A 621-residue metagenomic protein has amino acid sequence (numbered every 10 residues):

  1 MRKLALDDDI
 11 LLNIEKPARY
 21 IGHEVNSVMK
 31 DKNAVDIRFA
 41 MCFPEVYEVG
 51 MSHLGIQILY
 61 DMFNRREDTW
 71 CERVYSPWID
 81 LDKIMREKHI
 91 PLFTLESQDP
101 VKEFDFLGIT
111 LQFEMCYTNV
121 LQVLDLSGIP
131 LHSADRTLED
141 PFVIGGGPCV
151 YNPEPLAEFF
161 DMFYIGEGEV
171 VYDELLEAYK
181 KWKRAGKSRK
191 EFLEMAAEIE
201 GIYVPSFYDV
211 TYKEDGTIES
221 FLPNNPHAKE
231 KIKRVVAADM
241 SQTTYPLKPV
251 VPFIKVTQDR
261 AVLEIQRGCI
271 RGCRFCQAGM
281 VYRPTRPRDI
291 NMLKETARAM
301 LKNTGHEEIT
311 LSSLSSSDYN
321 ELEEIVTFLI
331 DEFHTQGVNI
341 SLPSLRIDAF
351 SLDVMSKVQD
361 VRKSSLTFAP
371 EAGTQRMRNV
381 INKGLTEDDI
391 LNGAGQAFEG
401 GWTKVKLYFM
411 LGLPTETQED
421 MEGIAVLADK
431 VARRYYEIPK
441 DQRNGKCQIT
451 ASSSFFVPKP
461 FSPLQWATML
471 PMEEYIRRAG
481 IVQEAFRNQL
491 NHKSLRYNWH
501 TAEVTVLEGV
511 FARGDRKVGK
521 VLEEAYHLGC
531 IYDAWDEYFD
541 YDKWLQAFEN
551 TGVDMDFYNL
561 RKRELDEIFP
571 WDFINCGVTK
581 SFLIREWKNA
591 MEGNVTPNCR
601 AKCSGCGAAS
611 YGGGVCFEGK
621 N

Functional and structural regions predicted by a protein language model:
M1-M29, N33, F39-M41, N488-N621: Radical SAM enzyme core and accessory elements
I10-A40, Y47-E48, P205, T211-V262 (+2 more regions): N-terminal [4Fe-4S]-dependent radical SAM core
F39-E45, F63, P249-F275, L301 (+2 more regions): N-terminal pre-triad scaffold of radical SAM enzymes
M41-C42, V46, M115, R298-P458: Conserved SAM/AdoMet-binding glycine-rich loop
H53, K255-N291, K602-K620: Canonical Radical SAM [4Fe-4S] cluster-binding loop centered on the CxxxCxxC motif and its immediate flanking residues
I56, K88, L124, E158-F163 (+8 more regions): Short secondary-structure boundary/capping segments
E67-D80: A short beta-strand-loop structural module common to alpha/beta enzyme folds
P77-L222, P463-D515, L522-E537: Glycine-rich beta-alpha loop elements in corrinoid/cobalamin-binding modules across cobalamin-dependent enzymes
